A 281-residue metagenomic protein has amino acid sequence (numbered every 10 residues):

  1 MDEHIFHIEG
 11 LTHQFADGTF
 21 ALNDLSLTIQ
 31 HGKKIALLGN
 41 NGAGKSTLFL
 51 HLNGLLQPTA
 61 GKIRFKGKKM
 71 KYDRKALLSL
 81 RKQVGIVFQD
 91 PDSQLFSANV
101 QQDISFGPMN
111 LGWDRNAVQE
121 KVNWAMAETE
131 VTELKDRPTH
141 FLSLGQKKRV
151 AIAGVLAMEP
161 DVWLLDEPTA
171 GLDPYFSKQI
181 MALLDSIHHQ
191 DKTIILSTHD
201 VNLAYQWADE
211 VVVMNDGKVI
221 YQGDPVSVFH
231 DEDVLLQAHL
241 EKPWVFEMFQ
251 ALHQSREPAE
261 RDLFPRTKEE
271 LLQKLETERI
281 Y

Functional and structural regions predicted by a protein language model:
N53: Helix-to-loop junction immediately C-terminal to a conserved catalytic motif
K62-S79: ABC ATPase NBD Q-loop/coupling interface
N116-L134: Conserved ABC ATPase "signature" region
P138-L142: Conserved ABC ATPase signature
W163-D166: Catalytic Walker B motif of ABC-type/P-loop ATPase nucleotide-binding domains
T198-H199: H-loop/switch region of ABC-family ATPase nucleotide-binding domains
D216-G217: Conserved ABC ATPase "signature" C-loop
